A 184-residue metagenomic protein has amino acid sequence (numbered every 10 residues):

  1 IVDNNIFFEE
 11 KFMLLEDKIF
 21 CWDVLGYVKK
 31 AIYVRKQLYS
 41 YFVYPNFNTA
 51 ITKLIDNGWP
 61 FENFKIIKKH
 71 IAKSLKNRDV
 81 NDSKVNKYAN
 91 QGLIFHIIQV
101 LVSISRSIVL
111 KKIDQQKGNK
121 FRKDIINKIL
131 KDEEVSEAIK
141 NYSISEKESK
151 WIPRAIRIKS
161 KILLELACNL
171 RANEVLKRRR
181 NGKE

Functional and structural regions predicted by a protein language model:
I1-L54: Conserved nucleotide-sugar donor-binding catalytic segment
F8-K11, N77-K84: Inter-helical turn/loop segments and adjacent helix faces that build the functional surface of alpha-helical bundle
F12, I55-G58, K84, Y88: Short, solvent-exposed segments of well-ordered alpha helices
L25, K87-S103: P-loop NTPase catalytic cores that bind/hydrolyze ATP
K36-P45, A50-V80, H96-S103, K111-V135: Catalytic core of nucleotide-sugar-dependent glycosyltransferases
D82-L93, E148-R157: Structural motif
R106-E184: Membrane-interface aromatic/basic loop that binds lipid-linked glycans or pyrophosphate carriers, typified by
